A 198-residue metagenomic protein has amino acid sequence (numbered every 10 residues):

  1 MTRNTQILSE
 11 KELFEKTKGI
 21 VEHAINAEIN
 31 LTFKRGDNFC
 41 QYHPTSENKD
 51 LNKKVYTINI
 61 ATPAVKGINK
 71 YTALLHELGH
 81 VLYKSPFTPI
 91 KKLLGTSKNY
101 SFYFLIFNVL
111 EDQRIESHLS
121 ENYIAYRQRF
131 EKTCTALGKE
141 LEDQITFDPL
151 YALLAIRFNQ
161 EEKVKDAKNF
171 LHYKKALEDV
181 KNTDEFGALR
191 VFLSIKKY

Functional and structural regions predicted by a protein language model:
M1-Y198: Short, functionally important secondary-structure microenvironments
